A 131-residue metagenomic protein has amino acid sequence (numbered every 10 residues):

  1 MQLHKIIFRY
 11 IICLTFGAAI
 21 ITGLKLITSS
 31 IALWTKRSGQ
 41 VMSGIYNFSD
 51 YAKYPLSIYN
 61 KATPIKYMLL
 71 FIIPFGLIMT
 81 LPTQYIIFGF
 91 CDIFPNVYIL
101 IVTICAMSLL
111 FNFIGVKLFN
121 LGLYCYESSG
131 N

Functional and structural regions predicted by a protein language model:
M1-L3, S30-S38, G89-D92, F119-Y124 (+1 more regions): Transmembrane helix-loop junctions in multipass membrane proteins, especially transporters and channels
M1-S30, W34-T35, F94-C105, L110-N112: Alpha-helical transmembrane segments and their short interhelical loops
L3-K5, A18, Y51, P82 (+3 more regions): Aromatic-enriched hydrophobic runs in primary sequence
F8, F16, F48, F71 (+5 more regions): Phenylalanine-focused residue identity feature
I21, K25-Y85: Transmembrane helix segments
Y51-I58, D92, L109, S129: Short amphipathic alpha-helical patches
T80-V102: Extracellular/periplasmic helix-loop-helix junctions in multi-pass membrane proteins
C105-N131: Junction motif at the cytosolic side of a transmembrane helix
